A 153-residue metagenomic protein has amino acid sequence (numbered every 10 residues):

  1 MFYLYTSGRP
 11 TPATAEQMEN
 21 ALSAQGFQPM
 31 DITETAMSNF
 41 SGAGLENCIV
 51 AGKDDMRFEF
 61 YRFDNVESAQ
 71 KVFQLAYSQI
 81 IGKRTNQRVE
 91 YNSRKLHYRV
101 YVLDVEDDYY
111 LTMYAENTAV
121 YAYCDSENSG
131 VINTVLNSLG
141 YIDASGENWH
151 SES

Functional and structural regions predicted by a protein language model:
M1-T14, M18: Gram-positive cell-envelope targeting signals
Y5-G8, M56-F63, A119-D125: Second-shell loop/turn segments in exported
T6, A13, M30-T33, I49 (+3 more regions): Intrinsically disordered, low-complexity, charge-rich terminal extensions of nucleic-acid-associated complexes
T11, T33, D54-R57, C124-G130: Generic structural signal for short, solvent-exposed loop/turn connectors between secondary structure elements
T11-A15, R62, V66-Q70, D125-S129: Solvent-exposed, acidic/flexible segments
E19-R99: Short, solvent-exposed recognition patches
R88-S153: A short, solvent-exposed beta-edge/loop patch
